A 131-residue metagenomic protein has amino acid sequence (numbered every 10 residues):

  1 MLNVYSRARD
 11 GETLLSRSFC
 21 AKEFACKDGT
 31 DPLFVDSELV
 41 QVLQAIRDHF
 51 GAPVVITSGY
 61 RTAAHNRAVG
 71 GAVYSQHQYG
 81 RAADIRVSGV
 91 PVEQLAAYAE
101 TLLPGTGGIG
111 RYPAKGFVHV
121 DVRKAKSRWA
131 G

Functional and structural regions predicted by a protein language model:
M1-H49, K115, R123-G131: Extracytoplasmic cell-surface/polysaccharide-interacting catalytic and binding patches
K22, S58, A63, R67 (+3 more regions): Flexible, active-site-adjacent loop/turn segments at secondary-structure boundaries
F24-C26, H49-T57, R86-V92: A generic short-segment signal for beta-strand/edge and adjacent turn/coil regions
G29, L33-V40, G59, A63 (+2 more regions): Generic alpha-helical scaffold signal
S37-L39, A64-A68, P91-V92, E100-P104: Short amphipathic alpha-helical surface micro-motifs
V40-V69: Extended, low-complexity, intrinsically disordered C-terminal regulatory tails of eukaryotic serine/threonine kinases
V73-G131: Catalytic cores and adjacent binding grooves of peptidoglycan-active enzymes
